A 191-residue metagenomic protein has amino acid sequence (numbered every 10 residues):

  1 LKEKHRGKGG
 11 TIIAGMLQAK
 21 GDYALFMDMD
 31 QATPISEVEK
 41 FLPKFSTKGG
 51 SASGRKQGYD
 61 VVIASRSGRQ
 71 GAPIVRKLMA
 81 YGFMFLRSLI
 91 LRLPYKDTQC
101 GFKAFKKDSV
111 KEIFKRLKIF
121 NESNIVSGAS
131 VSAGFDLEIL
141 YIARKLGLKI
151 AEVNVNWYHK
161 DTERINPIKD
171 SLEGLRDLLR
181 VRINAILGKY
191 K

Functional and structural regions predicted by a protein language model:
L1-E3, G49, Y141-G147: Long hydrophobic alpha-helices with heptad-repeat/coiled-coil character
E3-R6, G10-Q18, Y23, I35-A129 (+3 more regions): Acceptor/aglycone-binding surface of glycosyltransferases and processive sugar-polymer synthases
Q31-T33: Acidic metal-phosphate-binding loop of nucleotide-sugar-dependent transferases
K40, R116, S123-K191: Hydrophobic helical membrane-anchoring modules
